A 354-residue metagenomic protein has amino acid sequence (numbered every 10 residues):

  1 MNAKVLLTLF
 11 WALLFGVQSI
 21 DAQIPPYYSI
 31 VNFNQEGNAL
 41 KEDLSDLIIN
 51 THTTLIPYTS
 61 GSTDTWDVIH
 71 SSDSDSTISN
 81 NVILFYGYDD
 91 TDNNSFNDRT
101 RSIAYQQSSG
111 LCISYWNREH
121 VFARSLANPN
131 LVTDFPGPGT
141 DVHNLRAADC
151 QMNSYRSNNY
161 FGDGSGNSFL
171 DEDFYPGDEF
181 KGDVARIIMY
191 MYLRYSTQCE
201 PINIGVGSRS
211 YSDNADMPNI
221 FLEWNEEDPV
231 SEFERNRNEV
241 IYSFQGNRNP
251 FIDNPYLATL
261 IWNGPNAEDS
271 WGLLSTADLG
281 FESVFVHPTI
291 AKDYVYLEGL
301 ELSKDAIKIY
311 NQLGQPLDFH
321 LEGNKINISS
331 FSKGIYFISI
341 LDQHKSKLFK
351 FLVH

Functional and structural regions predicted by a protein language model:
M1-P26, T276, L348: Bacterial Sec-dependent N-terminal signal peptides
I20-I48: Boundary/junction segments of secreted and surface-exposed precursor proteins
D21, A277-H354: C-terminal outer-membrane/trafficking sorting elements
L47-N159: Betabetaalpha-Me/HNH-type nuclease active-site subdomain
W66-V82, D173-R186, I328, S332-K333: Short, surface-exposed loop and linker segments with low hydrophobicity and enrichment for Pro/Ser/Thr
Q107-G272: Domain-level detector of nuclease and nuclease-like folds in predominantly extracellular/periplasmic contexts
